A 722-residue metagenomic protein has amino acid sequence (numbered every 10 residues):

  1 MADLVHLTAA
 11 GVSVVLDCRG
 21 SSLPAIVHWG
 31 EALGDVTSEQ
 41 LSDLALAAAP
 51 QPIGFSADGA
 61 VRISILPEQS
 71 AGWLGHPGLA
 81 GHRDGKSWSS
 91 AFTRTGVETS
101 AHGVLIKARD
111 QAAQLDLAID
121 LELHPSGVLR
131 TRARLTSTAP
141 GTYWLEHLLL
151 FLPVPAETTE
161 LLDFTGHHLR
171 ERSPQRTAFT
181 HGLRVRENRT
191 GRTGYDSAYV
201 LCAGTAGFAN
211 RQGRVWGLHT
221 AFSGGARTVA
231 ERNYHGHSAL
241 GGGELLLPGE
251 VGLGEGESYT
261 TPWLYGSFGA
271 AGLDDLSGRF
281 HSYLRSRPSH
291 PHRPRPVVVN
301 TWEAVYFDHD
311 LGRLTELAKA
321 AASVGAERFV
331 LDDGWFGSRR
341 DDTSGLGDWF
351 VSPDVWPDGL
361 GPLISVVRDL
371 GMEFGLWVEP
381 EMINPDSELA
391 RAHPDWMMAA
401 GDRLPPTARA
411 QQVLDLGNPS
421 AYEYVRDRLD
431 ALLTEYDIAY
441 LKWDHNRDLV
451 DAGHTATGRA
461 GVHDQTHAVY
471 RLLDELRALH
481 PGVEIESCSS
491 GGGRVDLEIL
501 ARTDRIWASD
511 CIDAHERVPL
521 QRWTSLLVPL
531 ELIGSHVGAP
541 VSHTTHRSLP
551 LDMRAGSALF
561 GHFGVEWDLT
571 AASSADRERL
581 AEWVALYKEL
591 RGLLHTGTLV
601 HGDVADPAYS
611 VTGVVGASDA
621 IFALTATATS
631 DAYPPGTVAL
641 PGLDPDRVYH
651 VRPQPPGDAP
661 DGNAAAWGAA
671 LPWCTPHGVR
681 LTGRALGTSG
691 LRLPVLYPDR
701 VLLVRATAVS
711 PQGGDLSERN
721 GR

Functional and structural regions predicted by a protein language model:
D3-H6, V12-V14, A25-E231, V648-A666: Polysaccharide-binding surfaces and accessory modules of carbohydrate-active proteins
G11, A133, G256, V299 (+8 more regions): Conserved, mostly hydrophobic/aromatic
G11, V604-P645: Carbohydrate-binding surface patches
A57-S90, G207-G225, S267-S289, A326-D333 (+2 more regions): Glycine-rich, aromatic-flanked loop segments that form ligand/cofactor-binding clefts across common enzyme folds
V251-G269, P698-R705: Short Pro-Gly-centered flexible turn/kink motifs
H292-D427, Y440: Aromatic-lined carbohydrate-binding/catalytic grooves of carbohydrate-active enzymes
P357-G359, R391-H393, M397-D552, H562-A571 (+1 more regions): Active-site neighborhood of glycoside hydrolase catalytic domains
L416, T629-R722: C-terminal beta-sandwich/jelly-roll accessory domains of carbohydrate-active enzymes
